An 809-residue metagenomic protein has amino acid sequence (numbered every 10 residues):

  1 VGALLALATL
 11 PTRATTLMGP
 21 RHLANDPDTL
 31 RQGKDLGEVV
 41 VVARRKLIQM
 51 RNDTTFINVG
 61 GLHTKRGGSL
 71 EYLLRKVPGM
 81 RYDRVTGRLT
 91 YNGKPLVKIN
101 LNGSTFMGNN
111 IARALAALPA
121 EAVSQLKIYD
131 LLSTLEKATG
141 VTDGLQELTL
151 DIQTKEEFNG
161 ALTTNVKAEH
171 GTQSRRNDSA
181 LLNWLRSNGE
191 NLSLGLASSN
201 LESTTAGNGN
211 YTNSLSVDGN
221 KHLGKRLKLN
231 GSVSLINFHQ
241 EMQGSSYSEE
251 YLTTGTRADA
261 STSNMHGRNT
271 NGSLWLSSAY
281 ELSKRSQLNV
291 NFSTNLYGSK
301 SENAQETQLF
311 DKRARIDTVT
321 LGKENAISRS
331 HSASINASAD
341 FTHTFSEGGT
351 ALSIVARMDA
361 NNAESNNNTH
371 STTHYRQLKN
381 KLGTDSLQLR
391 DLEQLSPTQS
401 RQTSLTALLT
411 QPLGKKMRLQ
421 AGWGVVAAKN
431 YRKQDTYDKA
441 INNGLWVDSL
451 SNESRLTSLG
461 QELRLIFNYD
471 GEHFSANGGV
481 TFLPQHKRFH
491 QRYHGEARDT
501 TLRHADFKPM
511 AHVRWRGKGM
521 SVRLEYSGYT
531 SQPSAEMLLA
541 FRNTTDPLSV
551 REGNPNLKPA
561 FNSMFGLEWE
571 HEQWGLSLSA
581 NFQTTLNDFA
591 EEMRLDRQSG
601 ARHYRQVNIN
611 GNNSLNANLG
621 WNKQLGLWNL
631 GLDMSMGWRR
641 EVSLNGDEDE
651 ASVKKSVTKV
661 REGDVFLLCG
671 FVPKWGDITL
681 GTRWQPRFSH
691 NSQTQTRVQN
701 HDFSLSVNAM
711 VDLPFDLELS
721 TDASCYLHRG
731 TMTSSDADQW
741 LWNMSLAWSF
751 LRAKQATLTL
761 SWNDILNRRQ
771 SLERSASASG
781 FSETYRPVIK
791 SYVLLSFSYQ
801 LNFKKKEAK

Functional and structural regions predicted by a protein language model:
L5, A14-E38, R44-A304, E324-E364 (+13 more regions): Membrane-proximal, glycine/serine-rich, low-complexity loop/turn segments characteristic of large bacterial
N109, T163-N165, G255-T262, I316-N325 (+15 more regions): Extracytoplasmic loops and strand-loop junctions of Gram-negative outer membrane beta-barrel proteins
T139-G140, T205-N208, E241-R257, S301-T318 (+13 more regions): Outer-membrane beta-barrel translocator domains and adjoining extracellular loop/strand segments of Gram-negative
T172, G207-G209, H266-R268, I327-A333 (+10 more regions): Replace "Gram-negative outer membrane beta-barrel proteins" with "bacterial and organellar outer membrane beta-barrel
T262, S404, W446-N452, E552 (+2 more regions): Outer membrane beta-barrel strand-and-loop segments of large Gram-negative receptors, especially TonB-dependent
K300, Q305-N336, T344-E462, N610 (+1 more regions): Replace "related TpsB outer-membrane translocases also match" with "some related outer-membrane beta-barrels such as
R418-R516, T694: Signature of Gram-negative outer-membrane beta-barrel scaffolds
D664-W684, R697-K809: Conserved C-terminal beta-signal and adjacent last beta-strands/turns of outer-membrane beta-barrel proteins
